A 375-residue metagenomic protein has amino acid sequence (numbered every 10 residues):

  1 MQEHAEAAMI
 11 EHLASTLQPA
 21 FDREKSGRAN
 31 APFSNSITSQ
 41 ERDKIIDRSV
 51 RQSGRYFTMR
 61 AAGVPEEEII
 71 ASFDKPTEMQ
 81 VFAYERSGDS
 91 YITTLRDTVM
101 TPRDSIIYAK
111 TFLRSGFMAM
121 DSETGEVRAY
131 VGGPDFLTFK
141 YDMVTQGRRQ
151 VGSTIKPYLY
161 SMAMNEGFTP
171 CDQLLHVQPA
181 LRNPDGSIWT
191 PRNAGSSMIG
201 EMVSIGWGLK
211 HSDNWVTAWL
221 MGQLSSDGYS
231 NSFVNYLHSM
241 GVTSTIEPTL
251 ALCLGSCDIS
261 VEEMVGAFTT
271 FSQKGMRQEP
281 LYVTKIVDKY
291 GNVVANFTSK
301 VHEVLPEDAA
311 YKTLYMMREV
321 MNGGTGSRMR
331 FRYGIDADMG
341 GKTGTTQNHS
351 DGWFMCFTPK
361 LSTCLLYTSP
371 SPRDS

Functional and structural regions predicted by a protein language model:
M1-A62, L220-Q223, V234, H238-S239 (+3 more regions): Non-catalytic, structured segments within soluble enzyme domains
Q2-S15, I46-D121, E126, Y130 (+5 more regions): A penicillin-recognizing enzyme superfamily signal
M9-A20, M162, E166-P170, V216 (+7 more regions): A generic secondary-structure signal for well-formed alpha-helical elements
F21-S34, L175-A180, L281-N292: Acidic/histidine-enriched alpha-helical segments
F112, L137-Q146, N214-A218, T245-L252 (+1 more regions): Glycine- and acidic
K140-M162: Active/ligand-binding-proximal structured segments within catalytic/core domains that scaffold catalytic residues
F168-N231, R277, K289-L314, R318-E319: Conserved catalytic neighborhood of penicillin-recognizing serine enzymes
I188-N193, S225-G266, G275, E279-Y282: Mid-domain, small-residue-enriched loop/turn segments at the edges of structured enzyme/sensor domains
